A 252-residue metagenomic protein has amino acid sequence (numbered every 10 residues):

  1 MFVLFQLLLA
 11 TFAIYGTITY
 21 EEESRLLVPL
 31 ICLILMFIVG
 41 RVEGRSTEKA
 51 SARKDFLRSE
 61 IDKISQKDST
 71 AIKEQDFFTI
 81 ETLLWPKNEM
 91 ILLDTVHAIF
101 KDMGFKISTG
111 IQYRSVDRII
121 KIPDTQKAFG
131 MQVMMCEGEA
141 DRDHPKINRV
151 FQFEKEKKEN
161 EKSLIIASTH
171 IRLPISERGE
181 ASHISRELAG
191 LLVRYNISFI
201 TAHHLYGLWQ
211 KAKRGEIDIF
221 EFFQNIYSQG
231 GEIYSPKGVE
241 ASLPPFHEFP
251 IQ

Functional and structural regions predicted by a protein language model:
M1-L8: Juxtamembrane interface helix immediately N-terminal to a transmembrane segment
A10-I18: Juxtamembrane "helix exit" motif at the C-terminal ends of alpha-helical transmembrane segments in multi-pass membrane
A13, K63-K67, H247-Q252: C-terminal, charge/polar-rich interaction regions
T17-C32: Hydrophobic alpha-helical transmembrane segments
I31-G44: Transmembrane alpha-helices and immediately adjacent membrane-cytoplasm interface residues in multi-pass integral
R45-K87: Interdomain/boundary linker segments immediately adjacent to catalytic/signaling cores
T79-P245: Catalytic core segments in nucleotide and nucleic-acid processing enzymes
